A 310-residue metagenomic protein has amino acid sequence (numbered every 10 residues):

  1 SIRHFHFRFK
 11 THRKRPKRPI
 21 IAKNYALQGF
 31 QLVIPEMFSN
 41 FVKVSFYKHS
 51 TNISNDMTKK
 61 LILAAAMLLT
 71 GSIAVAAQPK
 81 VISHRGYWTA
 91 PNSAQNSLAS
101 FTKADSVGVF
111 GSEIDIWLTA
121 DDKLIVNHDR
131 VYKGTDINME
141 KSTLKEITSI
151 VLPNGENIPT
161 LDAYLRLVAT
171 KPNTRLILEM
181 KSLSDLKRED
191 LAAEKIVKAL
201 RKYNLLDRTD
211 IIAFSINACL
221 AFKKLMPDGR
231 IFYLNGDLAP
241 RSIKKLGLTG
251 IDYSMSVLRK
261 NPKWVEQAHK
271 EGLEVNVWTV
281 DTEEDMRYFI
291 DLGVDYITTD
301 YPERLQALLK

Functional and structural regions predicted by a protein language model:
S1, K17-I20, A65-A66: Short alpha-helix boundary/capping segments
R3, R8, R13-R18: Basic polycationic patches enriched in arginine
H4-R8, G29, M37-S45, K202 (+3 more regions): Intrinsic disorder/low-structure terminal segments
K14-K17, V33, A77, L225: Selective for proline/serine-rich intrinsically disordered segments in cytosolic/nuclear regulatory regions
K17, F30, E36-M37, S72-I73 (+3 more regions): Residues in and immediately flanking transmembrane alpha helices
K23-N24: Intrinsic low-complexity, disordered N-terminal segments enriched in polar/charged/small residues
L27-G29, V33, M37-P79: Bacterial Sec-dependent N-terminal signal peptides
A76-K310: Phosphate-group recognition and catalysis centered on beta-loop-alpha active-site segments
